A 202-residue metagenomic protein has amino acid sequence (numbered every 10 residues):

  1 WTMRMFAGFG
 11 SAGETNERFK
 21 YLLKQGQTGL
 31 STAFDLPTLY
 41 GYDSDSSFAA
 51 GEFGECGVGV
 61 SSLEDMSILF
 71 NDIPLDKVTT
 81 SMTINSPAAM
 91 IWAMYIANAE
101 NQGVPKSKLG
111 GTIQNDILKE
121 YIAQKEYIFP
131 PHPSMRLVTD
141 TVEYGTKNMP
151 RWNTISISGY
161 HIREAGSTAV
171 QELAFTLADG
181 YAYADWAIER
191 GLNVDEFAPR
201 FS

Functional and structural regions predicted by a protein language model:
W1-S202: Catalytic alpha/beta active-site cores
